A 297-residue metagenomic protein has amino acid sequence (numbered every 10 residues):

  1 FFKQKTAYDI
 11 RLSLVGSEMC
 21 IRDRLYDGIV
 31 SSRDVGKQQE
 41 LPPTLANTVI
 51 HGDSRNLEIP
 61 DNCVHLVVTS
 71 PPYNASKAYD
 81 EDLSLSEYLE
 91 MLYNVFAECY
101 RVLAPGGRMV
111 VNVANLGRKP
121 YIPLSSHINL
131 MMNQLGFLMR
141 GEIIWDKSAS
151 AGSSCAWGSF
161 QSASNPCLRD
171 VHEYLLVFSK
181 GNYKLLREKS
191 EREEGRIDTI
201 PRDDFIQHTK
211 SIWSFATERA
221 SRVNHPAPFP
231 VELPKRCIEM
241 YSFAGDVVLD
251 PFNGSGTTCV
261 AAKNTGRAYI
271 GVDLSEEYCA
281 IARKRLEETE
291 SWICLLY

Functional and structural regions predicted by a protein language model:
F1-I21: Single conserved hydrophobic/aromatic residue that forms the stacking wall/gate of nucleotide- or nucleobase-binding
S17, R22-I281, E287-E288, C294-Y297: Core catalytic lobe of class I
